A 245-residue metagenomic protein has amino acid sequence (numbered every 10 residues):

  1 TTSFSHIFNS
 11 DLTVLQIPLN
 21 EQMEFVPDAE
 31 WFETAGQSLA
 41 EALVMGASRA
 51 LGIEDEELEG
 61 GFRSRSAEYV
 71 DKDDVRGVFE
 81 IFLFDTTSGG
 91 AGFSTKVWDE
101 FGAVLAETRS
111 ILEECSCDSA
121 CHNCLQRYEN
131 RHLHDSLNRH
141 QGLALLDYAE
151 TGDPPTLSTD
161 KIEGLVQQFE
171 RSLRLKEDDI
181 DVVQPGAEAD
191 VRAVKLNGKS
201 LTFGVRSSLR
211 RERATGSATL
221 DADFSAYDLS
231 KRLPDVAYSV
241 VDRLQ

Functional and structural regions predicted by a protein language model:
T1-S172: Extended, highly charged accessory segments
N20, P27-D28, S38, E54 (+7 more regions): Serine/threonine-rich low-complexity intrinsically disordered regions
L43, S48-D55, A91, T95-G102 (+1 more regions): Non-catalytic C-terminal interaction segments of nucleic acid-processing enzymes
F169-T219, D235-Q245: Active-site metal-binding core of divalent-cation-utilizing nuclease and nuclease-like domains
